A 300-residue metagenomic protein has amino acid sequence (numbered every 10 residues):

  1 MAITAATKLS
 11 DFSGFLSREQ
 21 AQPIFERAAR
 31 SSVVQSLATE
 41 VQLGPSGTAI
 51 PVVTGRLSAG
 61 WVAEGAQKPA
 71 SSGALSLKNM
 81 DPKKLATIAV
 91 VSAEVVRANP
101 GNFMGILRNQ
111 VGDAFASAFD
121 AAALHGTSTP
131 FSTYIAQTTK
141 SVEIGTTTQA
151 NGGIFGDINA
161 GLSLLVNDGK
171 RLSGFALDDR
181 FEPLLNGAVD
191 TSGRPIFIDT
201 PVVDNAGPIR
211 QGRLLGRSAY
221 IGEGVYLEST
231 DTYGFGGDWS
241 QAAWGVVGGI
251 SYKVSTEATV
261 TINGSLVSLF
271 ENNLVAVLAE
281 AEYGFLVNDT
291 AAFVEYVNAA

Functional and structural regions predicted by a protein language model:
A2-T87, E280, A292-F293: Assembly/oligomerization interface modules of large self-assembling protein complexes
V34, A59, D120-L124, S128 (+2 more regions): Intrinsically disordered or highly flexible coil/loop and linker segments, enriched in small and charged/polar residues
G44, A49, K140-V275, A279-A281: Extended oligomerization regions of viral-like shell subunits
R56-S58, A86, V95, S117 (+3 more regions): Short loop/turn segments at secondary-structure transitions that flank enzyme active sites
S58-V62, A98-P100, L184-G187, V254 (+1 more regions): Short helix/loop capping segments that flank catalytic or ligand/cofactor-binding pockets
V62-S72, G105-I106, D190-S192, D231-G234: Short, polar loop/linker segments at the starts of domains and inter-domain junctions
S76-N79, T87-D168, T191, E295-A300: Alpha-helical scaffold segments that mediate packing/assembly in large oligomeric complexes
L269-A300: Hydrophobic, glycine-enriched assembly/anchoring segments
